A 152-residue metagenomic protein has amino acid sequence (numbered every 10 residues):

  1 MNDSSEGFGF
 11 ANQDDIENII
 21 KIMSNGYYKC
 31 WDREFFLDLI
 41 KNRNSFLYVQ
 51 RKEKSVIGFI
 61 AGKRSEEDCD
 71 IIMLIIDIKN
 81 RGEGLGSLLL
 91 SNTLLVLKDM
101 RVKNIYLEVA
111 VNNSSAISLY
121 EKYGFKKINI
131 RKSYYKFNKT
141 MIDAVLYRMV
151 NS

Functional and structural regions predicted by a protein language model:
N2, F10-K79, L90-N92, V96 (+3 more regions): Acetyl-CoA-dependent GNAT
S5: Active-site-proximal loop/hinge segments that shape catalytic or ion-binding/gating pockets
L47, E121-K122, D143-V145: Short low-complexity, flexible loop/linker segments enriched in glycine and/or proline with clustered acidic
M73-I75, Y106-E108, L146: Short aromatic/hydrophobic contact patches that present stacked aromatics for nucleic-acid/ligand binding
D77-S91, M100, N104, A110-S118 (+2 more regions): Conserved glycine-rich acetyl-CoA-binding loop
A110-S114, S133-S152: C-terminal "cap" of GNAT-fold acetyltransferases
